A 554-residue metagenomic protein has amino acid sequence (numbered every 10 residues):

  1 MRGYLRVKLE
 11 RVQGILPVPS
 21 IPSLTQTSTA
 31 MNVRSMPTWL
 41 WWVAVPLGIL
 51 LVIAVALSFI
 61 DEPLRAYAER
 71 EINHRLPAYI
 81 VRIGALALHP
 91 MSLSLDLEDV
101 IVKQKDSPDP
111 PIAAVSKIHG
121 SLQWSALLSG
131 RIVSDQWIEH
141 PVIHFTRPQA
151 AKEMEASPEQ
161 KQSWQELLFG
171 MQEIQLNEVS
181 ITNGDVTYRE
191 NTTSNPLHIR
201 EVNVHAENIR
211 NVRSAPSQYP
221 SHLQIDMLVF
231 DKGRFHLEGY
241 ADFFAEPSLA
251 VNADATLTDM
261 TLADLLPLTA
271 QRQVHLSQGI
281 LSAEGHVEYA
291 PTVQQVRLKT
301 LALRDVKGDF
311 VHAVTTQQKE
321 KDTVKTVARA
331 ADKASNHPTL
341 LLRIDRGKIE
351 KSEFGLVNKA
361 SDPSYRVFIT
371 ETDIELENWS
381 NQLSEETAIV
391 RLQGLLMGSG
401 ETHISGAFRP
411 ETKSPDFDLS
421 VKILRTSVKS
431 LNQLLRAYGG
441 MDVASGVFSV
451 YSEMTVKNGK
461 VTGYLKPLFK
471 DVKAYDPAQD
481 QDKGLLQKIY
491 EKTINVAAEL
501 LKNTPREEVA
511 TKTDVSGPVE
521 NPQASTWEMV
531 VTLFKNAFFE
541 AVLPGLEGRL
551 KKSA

Functional and structural regions predicted by a protein language model:
G3-P37: N-terminal Lys/Arg-rich, disordered targeting/topogenic segments
L24, S28-P77, G545: N-terminal type II signal-anchor transmembrane helix that functions as the membrane-insertion/stop-transfer segment
S28, N32-P46, Q294, S335-D345 (+4 more regions): Extended terminal
L51-A150, F169, L176, N211-A250 (+3 more regions): Terminal hydrophobic membrane-targeting helix
A78-I80, L97, S107-S121, E159 (+8 more regions): Amphipathic hydrophobic-ligand
I118-Q123, Q136-I138, K152-V186, E207 (+5 more regions): Extended amphipathic, helix-rich lipid-handling scaffolds
A150, V311-T316, Y475-K483: Outer-membrane beta-barrel and related beta-rich outer-membrane complex signature in Gram-negative bacteria
P158-D264, R329-S430, V515, V519 (+1 more regions): Elongated, acidic membrane-bridging lipid-handling scaffolds and related periplasm/extracellular "bridge/tunnel" systems
